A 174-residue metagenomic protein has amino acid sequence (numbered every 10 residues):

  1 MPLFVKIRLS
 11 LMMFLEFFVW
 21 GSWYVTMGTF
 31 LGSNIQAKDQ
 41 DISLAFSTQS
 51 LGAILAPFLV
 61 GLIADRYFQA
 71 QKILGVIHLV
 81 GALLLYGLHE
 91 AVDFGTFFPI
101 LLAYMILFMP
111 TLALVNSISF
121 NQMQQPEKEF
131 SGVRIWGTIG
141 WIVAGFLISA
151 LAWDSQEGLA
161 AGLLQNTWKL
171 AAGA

Functional and structural regions predicted by a protein language model:
M1-S50: Helix-loop boundary and gating motifs at the non-cytosolic
V5-M13, L74, F97, L101 (+1 more regions): Hydrophobic alpha-helix/TM-entry signal in multi-pass membrane transporters
F14, L84-L88, F94-L114, I118: Hydrophobic core of transmembrane alpha-helices in multi-pass small-molecule transporters, especially MFS/SLC-type
Q36, F68, E90-G95: Helix-breaking motifs and short loop linkers at transmembrane-helix boundaries and internal kinks in secondary membrane
S50-F58, I142, F146: Residue-level signature of mid-helix packing/kink "hotspots" within the transmembrane helices of 12-pass Major
L55-Q69, A152-Q156: Helix-to-loop junctions at the C-terminal end of transmembrane segments in multipass secondary transporters
K72-Y86: Structural signature of the two symmetry-related core transmembrane helices
A144, T167-A174: Symmetry-related core transmembrane helices of the 12-TM Major Facilitator Superfamily/SLC fold
